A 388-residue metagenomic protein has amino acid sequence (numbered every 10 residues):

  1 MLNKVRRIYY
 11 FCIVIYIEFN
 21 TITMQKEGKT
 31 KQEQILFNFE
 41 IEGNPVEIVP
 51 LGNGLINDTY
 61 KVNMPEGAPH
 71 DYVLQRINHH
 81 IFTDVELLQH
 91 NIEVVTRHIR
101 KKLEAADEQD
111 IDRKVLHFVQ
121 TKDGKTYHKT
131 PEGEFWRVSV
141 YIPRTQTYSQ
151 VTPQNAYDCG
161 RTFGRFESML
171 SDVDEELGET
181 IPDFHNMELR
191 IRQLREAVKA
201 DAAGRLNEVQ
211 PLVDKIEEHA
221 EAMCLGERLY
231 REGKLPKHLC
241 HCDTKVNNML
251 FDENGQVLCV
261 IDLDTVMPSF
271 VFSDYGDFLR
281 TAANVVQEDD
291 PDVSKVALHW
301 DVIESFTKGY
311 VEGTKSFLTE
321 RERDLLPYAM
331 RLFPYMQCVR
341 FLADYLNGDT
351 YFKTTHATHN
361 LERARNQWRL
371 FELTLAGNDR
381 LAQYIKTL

Functional and structural regions predicted by a protein language model:
L2, Y9-T21: Short, positively charged and aromatic/hydrophobic N-terminal segments
M24-V46: Juxta-kinase regulatory segment immediately upstream of eukaryotic protein kinase catalytic domains
V49, Q75-R76, F82-E86, I142-Y157 (+5 more regions): ATP-dependent phospho-/nucleotidyl transfer catalytic cores
L55-P65, P69-Y72, I77-R192, V271 (+2 more regions): Conserved ATP-binding subdomain of kinase catalytic cores across diverse folds
V140, G309-M330: Hydrophobic alpha-helical bundle architecture
N247-V285: Catalytic activation segment of kinase domains across protein kinase-like and atypical kinase folds
F272-S316, L332-Y351: Active-site activation/catalytic loop segments of kinase-like enzymes and analogous catalytic loops in related
M336-L388: ATP/Mg2+ or Mg2+-diphosphate-binding catalytic cores that bind nucleotide phosphates or diphosphates via glycine-rich
